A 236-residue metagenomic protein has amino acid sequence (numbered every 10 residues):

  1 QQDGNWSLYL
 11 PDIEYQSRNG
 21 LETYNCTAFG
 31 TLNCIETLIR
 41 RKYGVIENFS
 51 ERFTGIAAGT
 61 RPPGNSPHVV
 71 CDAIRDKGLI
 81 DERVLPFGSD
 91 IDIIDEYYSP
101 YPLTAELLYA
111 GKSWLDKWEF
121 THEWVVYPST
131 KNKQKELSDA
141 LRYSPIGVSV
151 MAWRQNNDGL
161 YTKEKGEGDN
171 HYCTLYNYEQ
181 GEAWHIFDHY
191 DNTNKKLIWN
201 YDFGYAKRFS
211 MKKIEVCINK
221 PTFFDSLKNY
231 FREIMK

Functional and structural regions predicted by a protein language model:
Q1, M235-K236: Intrinsically disordered, low-complexity terminal tails
Q1-T27, L32, L38-T60, L79-Y109: Active-site-adjacent structural segments surrounding the nucleophilic cysteine of cysteine proteases and isopeptidases
T31-I35, D169-Y172: Short, hydrophobic/amphipathic alpha-helical packing segments that form internal helix faces or helix-helix interfaces
T60-E233: Predominantly the structural core of cysteine protease catalytic domains
